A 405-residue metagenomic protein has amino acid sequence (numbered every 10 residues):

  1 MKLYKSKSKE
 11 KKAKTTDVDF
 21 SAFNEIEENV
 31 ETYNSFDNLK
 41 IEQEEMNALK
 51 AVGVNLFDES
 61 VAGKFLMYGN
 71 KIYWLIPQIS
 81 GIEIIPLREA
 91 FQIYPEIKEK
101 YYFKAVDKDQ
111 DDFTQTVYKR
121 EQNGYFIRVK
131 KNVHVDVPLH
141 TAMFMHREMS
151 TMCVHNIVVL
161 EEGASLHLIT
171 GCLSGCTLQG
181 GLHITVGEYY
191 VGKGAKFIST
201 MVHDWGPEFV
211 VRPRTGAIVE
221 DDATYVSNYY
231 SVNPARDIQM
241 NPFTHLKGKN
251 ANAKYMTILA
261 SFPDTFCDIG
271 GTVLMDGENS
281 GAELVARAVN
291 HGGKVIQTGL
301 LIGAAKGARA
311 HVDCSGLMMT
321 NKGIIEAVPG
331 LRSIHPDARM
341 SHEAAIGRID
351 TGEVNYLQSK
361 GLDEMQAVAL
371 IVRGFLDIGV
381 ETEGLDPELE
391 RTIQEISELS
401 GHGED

Functional and structural regions predicted by a protein language model:
M1-T116, R120: Long, low-complexity, mixed-charge
K5, Y102-L362, L376-D405: Conserved beta-strand/loop scaffold segments within soluble protein domains that form the structured core and edges
L370-I371: Short alpha-helical scaffolding segments that buttress acidic/His motifs in well-ordered protein cores
